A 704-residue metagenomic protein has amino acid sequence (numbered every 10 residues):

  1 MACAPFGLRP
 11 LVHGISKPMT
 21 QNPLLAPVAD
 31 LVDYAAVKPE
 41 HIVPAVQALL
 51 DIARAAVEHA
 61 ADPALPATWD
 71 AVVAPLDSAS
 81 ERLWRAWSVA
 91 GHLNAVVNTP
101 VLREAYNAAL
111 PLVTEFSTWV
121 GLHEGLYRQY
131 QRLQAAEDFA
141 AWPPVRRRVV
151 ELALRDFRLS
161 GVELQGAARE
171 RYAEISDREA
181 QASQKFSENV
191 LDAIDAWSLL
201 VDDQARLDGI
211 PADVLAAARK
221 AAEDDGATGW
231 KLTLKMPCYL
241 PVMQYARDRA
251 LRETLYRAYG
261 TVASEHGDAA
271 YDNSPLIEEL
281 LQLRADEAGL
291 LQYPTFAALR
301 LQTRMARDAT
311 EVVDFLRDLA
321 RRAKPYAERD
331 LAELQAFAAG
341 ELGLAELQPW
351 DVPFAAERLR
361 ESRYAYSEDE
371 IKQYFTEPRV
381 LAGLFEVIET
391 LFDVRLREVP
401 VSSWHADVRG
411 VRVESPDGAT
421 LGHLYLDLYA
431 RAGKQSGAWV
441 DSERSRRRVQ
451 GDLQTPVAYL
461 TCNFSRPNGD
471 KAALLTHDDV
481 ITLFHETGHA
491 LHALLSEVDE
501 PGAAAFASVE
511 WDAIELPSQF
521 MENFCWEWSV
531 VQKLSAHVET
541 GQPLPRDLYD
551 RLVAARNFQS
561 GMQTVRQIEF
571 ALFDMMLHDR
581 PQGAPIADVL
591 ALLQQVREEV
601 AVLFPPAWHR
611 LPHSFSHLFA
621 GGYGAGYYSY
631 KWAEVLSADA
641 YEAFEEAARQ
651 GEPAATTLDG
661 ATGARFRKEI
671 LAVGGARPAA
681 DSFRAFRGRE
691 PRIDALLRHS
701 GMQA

Functional and structural regions predicted by a protein language model:
A4-H13: N-terminal polybasic/positive-inside topogenic patches
M19-H41, A48, A217, G229-K231 (+10 more regions): C-terminal, non-catalytic "cap/extension" segments appended to globular domains
M19-I210, F644: N-terminal helix-rich structural modules
A26-H41, A90-A109, Q131-E174, T233-P275 (+6 more regions): Short His/Asp/Glu-rich catalytic/ion-coordination signatures at enzyme active sites or charged loops
R82-H92, E151, R155, R257 (+4 more regions): Short, hydrophobic/amphipathic alpha-helical patches that form generic packing surfaces within helical domains
V145, V149-E151, Q181, E188 (+9 more regions): Active-site-proximal, well-structured secondary-structure segments within enzyme catalytic domains
S465-F484: Short pre-active-site segment immediately N-terminal to the catalytic Zn-binding motif
